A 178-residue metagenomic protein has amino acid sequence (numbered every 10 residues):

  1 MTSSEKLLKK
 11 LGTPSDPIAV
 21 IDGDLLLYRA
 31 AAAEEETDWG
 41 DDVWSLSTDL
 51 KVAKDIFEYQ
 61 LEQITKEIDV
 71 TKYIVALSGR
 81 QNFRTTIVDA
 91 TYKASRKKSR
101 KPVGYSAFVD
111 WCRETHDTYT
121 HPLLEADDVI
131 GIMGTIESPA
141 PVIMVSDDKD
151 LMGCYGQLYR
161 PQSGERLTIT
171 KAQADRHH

Functional and structural regions predicted by a protein language model:
T2-P139, G156-R160, E165: Noncatalytic, basic helical substrate-engagement surface that gates or grips nucleic-acid strands
V142-D148: Conserved RecA-like ASCE P-loop NTPase motor core of nucleic-acid helicases/translocases
G153-H178: Acidic, PIN/NYN-like endoribonuclease modules and their adjacent C-terminal/linker elements
